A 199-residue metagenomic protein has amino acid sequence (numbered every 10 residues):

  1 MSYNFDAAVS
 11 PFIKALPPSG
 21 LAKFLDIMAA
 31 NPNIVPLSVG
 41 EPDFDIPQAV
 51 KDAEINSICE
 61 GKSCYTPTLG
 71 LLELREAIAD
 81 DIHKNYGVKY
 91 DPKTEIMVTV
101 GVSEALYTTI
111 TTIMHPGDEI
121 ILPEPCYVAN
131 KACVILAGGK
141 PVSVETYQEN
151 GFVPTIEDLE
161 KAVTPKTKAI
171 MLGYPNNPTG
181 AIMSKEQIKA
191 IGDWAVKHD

Functional and structural regions predicted by a protein language model:
V9-G101, T108: N-terminal small-domain helix-loop-helix segment of the aminotransferase-like
F24, N130, I191: Aromatic/hydrophobic pocket-lining residues that form π-stacking "cages" and hydrophobic walls in ligand
N31, A137, K197-H198: Helix C-cap/helix->beta junction micro-motif
Y90-I96, P116-E119, K166: Short acidic capping loops at alpha-helix termini that bridge into adjacent secondary structure
I110-V134: Conserved PLP-anchoring active-site segment centered on the Schiff-base-forming lysine
I135-V142: A short helix-loop-beta submotif of the ANL/AMP-binding
V142, Y147-D199: Active-site phosphate-binding strand-loop segment of PLP-dependent enzymes
